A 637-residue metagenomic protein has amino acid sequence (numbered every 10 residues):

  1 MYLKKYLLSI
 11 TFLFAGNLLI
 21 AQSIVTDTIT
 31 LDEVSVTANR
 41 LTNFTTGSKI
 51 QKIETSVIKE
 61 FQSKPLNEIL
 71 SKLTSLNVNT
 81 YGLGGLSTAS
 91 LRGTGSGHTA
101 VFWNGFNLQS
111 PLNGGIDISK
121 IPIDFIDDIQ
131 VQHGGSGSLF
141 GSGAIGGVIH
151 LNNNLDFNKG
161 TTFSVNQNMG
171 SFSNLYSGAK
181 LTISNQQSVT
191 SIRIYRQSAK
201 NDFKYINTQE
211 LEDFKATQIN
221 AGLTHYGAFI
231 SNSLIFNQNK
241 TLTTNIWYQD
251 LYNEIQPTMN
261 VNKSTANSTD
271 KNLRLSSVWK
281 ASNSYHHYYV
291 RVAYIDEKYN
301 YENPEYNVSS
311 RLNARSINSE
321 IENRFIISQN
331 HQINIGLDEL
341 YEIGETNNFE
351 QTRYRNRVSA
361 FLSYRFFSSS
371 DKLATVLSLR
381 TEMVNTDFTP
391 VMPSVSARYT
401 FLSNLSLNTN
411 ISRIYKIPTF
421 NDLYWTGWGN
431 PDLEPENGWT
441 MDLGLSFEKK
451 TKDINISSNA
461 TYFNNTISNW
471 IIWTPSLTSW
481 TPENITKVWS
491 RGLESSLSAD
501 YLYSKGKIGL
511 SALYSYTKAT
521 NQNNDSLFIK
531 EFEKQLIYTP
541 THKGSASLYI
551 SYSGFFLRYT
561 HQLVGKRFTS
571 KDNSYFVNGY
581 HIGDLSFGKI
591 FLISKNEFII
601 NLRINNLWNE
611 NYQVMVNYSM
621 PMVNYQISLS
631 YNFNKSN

Functional and structural regions predicted by a protein language model:
D32-K59, T88: N-terminal periplasmic "start-of-domain" segments of outer-membrane beta-barrel proteins
L66-I69, S87-S90, F102, D117-P122 (+3 more regions): N-terminal periplasmic accessory domains that precede and gate Gram-negative outer-membrane beta-barrel machines
N67-S110: Extracytoplasmic beta-strand/coil segments of soluble accessory domains associated with Gram-negative outer-membrane
N107-H133: Short acidic/polar hinge/loop motifs at secondary-structure boundaries that mediate gating or recognition
H150, N158-G160, N168, I183-N267: Periplasmic-side early beta-strands and strand-to-turn transitions of outer-membrane beta-barrels
N168, V261-S282, S406, S412-I467 (+2 more regions): Outer-membrane beta-barrel signature, preferentially recognizing the C-terminal barrel domain of Gram-negative
A199-D202, S468, L563-T569, K589-N637: C-terminal beta-signal and adjacent terminal beta-strands/loops of Gram-negative outer-membrane beta-barrel proteins
Q329, S369, F463-T466, N484-F568: Gram-negative outer-membrane beta-barrel transporters
